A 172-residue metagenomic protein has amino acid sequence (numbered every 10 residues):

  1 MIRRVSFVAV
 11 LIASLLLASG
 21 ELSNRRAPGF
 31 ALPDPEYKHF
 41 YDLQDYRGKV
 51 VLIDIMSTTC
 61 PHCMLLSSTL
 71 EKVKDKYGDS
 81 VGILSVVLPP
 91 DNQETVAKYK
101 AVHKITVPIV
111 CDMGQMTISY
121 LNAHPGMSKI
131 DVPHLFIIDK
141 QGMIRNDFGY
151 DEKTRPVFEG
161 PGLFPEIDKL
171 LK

Functional and structural regions predicted by a protein language model:
V5-S14: Sec-dependent N-terminal signal peptides
S14-G29: N-proximal helix/coil linker or "cap" segments that precede and/or mark the start of modular domains
F30-V51: A short beta-strand-turn-helix
K49-V51, I55-T59: Short pre-active-site segment immediately N-terminal to redox-active cysteine/selenocysteine motifs in thiol-based
L52-I53, I83, L135: Hydrophobic beta-strand anchors of alpha/beta hydrolase catalytic cores
M64-K104, Q115-Y120: Structural microenvironment flanking redox-active thiols in thiol-disulfide oxidoreductases
K100-V132, I138-K140: Short, internal strand/loop/helix patches that form the active-site neighborhood or redox-interaction surface
P133-K172: Thiol-/selenol-based redox modules, centered on thioredoxin-like and closely related oxidoreductase domains
